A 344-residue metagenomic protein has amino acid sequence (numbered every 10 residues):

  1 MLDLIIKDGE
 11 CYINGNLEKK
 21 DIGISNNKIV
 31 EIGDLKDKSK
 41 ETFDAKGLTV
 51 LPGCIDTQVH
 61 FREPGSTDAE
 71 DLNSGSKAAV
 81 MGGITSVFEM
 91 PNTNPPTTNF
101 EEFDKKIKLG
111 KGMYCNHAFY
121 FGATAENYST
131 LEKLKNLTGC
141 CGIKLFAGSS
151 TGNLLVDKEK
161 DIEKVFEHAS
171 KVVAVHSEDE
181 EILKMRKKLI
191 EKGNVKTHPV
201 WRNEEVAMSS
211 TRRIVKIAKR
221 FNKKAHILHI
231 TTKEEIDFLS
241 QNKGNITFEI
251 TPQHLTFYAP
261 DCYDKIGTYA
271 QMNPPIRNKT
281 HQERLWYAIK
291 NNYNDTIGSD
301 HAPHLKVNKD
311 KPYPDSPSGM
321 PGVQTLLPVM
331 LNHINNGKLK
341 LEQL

Functional and structural regions predicted by a protein language model:
M1-K38: N-terminal metal-binding scaffold of metallo-dependent hydrolase/deaminase domains
G9, N27, G47, Q58 (+10 more regions): Divalent metal-coordination and catalytic microenvironments
L35-V50: Active-site metal-binding motif and surrounding structural segment of the metallo-beta-lactamase
L48-G112: Metal-associated gating/positioning segment near the N- to mid-region
H60-A69, F88-F100, Y120-T130, F146-D157 (+2 more regions): Divalent metal-binding segments
K108-A123: A glycine-rich helix N-cap at a beta->alpha junction
S129-I297: Histidine/acidic residue-rich metal-binding segments in metalloenzymes
K196-R213, I217-N222, N291-G298, A302-L344: His/Asp/Glu-enriched, well-ordered alpha-helical/loop segment that forms or immediately abuts the divalent-metal
